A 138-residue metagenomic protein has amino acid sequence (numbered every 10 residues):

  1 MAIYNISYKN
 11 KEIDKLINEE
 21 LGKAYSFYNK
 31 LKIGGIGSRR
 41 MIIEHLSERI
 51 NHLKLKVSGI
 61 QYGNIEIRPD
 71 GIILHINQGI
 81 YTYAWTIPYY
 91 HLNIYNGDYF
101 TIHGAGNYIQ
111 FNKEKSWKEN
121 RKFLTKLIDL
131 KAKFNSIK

Functional and structural regions predicted by a protein language model:
A2-L46, H91-K138: Acidic, Ser/Thr- and proline-rich intrinsically disordered linker/docking segments of eukaryotic scaffolds
F27-Q61, I67-I72: The feature represents the first ordered module of a protein
K56-Y95: Phosphoinositide-binding peripheral membrane targeting modules
